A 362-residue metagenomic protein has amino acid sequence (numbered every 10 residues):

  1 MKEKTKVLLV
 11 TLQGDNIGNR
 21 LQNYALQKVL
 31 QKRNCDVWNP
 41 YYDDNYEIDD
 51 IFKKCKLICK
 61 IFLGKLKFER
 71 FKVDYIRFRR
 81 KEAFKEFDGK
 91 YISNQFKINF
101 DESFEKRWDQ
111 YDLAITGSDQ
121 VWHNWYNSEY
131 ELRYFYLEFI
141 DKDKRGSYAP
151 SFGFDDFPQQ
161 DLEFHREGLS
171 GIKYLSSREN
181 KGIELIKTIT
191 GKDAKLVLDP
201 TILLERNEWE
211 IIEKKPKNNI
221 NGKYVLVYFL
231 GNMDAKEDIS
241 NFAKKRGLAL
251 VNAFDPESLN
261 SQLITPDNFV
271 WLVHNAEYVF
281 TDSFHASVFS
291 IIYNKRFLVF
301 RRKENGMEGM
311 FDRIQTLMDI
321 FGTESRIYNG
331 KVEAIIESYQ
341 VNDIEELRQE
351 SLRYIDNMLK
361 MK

Functional and structural regions predicted by a protein language model:
M1-K362: Active-site anion-handling motifs in enzyme catalytic cores
